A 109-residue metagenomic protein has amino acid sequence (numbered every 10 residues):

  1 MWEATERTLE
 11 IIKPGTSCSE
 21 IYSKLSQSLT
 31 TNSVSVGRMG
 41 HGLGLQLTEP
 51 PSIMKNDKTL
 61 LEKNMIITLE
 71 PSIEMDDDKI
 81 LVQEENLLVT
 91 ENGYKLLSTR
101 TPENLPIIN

Functional and structural regions predicted by a protein language model:
M1-N109: Active-site neighborhoods and metal-handling regions in enzymes and metal-associated proteins
